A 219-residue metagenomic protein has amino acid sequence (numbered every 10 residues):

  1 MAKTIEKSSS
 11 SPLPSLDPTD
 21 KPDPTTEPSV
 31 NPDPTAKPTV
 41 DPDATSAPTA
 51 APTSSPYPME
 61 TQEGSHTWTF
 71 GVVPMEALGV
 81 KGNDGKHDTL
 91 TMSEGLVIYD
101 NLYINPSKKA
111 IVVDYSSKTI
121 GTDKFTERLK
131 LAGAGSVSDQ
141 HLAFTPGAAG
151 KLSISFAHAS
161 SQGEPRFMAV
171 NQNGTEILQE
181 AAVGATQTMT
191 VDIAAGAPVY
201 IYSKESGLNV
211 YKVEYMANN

Functional and structural regions predicted by a protein language model:
M1-K7, P12-L16, P56-M59, M75-V80 (+5 more regions): Extended hydrophobic/Leu-rich segments
M1-T61: Ser/Thr/Gly/Pro-rich low-complexity, disordered linker/stalk segments of secreted and cell-surface proteins
I5-S9, D23, S29, D33 (+8 more regions): Residue-level detector of intrinsically disordered/flexible regions characterized by low predicted structural confidence
S8-S11, D23, D43, S54 (+5 more regions): N-terminal functional modules and adjacent low-complexity/disordered segments of proteins
S15, P28, P34, P38-T49 (+6 more regions): N-terminal cationic amphipathic segment used for targeting or macromolecule association
T61-I111, A159-N219: Terminal, low-complexity interaction segments
Y115-A149, S161-E164, T186-M189, G207-E214: Short beta-strands within extracellular/lumenal beta-sheet-rich domains
T145-I154, G196: Extended extracellular/luminal ectodomain segments enriched in beta-structured repeat modules
